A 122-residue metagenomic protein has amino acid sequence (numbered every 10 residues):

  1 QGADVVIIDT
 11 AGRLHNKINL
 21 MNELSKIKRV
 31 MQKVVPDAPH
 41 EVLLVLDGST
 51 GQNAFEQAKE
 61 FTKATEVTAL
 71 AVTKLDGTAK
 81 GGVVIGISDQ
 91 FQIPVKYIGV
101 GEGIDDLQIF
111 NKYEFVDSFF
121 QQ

Functional and structural regions predicted by a protein language model:
Q1-Q122: P-loop/Walker A NTP-binding module and the surrounding RecA-like catalytic core of P-loop NTPases
